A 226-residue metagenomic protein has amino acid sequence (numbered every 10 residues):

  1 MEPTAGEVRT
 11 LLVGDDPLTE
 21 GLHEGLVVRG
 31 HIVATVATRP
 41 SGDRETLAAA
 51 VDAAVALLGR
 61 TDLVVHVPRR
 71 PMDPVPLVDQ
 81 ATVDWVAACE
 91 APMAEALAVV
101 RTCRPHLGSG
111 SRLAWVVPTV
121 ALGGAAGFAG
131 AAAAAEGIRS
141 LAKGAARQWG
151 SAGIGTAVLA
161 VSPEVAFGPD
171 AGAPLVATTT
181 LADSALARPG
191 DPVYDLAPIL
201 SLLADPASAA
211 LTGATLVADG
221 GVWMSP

Functional and structural regions predicted by a protein language model:
M1-V36: Canonical Rossmann dinucleotide-binding motif of NAD(H)/NADP(H)-dependent dehydrogenases/reductases, specifically
P3-E7, G108, S151, L211: Short, flexible coil/linker segments at domain boundaries that flank nucleotide/cofactor-interacting
V13, G59-P74, P92, R112-V117 (+1 more regions): Rossmann-fold scaffold of SDR-type NAD(P)-dependent oxidoreductases
L22, A54, V99-C103, G137 (+4 more regions): Conserved alpha-helical elements of the SDR catalytic core
V27, G59, L107-S109, W149-A152 (+1 more regions): A short hydrophobic alpha-helix cap/turn motif
G42-A48, D52-G59, H66-C89, A126-G130 (+1 more regions): Conserved mid-core segment of classical short-chain dehydrogenase/reductases
P76-E90, E95, V99, P105 (+2 more regions): Catalytic loop of short-chain dehydrogenase/reductase
A91-A98, V158-V165, G172-V222: C-terminal helical subdomain
